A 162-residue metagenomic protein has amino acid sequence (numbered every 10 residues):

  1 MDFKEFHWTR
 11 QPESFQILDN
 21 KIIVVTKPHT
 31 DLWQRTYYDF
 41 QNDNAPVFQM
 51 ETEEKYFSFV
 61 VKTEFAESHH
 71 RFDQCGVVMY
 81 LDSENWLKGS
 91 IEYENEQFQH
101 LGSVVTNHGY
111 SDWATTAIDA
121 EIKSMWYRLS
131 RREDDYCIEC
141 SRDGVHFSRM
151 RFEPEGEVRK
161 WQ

Functional and structural regions predicted by a protein language model:
M1-Q162: Extracellular glycan-recognition regions
